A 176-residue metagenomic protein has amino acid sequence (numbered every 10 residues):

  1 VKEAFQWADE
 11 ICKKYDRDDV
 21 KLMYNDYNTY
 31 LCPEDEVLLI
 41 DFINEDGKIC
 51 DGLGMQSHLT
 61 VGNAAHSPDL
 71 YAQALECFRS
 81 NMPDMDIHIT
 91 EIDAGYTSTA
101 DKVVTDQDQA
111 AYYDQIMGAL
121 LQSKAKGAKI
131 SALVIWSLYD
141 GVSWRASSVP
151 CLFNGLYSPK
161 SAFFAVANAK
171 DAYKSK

Functional and structural regions predicted by a protein language model:
V1-I11, L38-D46, A110-G127: An active-site-proximal structural segment forming one wall of the substrate-binding cleft that immediately precedes
K2-A4, D46-G62, N154-S175: Repeat-unit-sized solenoid/scaffold elements
I11, D18-N28, E36-E76, S80-S98: Aromatic- and acid-rich polysaccharide-binding/catalytic face of secreted or lumenal carbohydrate-active enzymes
K14-D16, W144: A generic structural signal for short, solvent-exposed coil/turn residues that cap or connect secondary-structure
Y30-E34, D108: Short, compositionally biased strand/turn segments that nucleate or flank brief secondary-structure elements
E34-E36, R145: Short, solvent-exposed loop/turn and secondary-structure capping segments
D69-H88, I92-K176: Aromatic-rich peripheral "rim/lid" segments of glycoside hydrolase catalytic domains that contact and position glycan
